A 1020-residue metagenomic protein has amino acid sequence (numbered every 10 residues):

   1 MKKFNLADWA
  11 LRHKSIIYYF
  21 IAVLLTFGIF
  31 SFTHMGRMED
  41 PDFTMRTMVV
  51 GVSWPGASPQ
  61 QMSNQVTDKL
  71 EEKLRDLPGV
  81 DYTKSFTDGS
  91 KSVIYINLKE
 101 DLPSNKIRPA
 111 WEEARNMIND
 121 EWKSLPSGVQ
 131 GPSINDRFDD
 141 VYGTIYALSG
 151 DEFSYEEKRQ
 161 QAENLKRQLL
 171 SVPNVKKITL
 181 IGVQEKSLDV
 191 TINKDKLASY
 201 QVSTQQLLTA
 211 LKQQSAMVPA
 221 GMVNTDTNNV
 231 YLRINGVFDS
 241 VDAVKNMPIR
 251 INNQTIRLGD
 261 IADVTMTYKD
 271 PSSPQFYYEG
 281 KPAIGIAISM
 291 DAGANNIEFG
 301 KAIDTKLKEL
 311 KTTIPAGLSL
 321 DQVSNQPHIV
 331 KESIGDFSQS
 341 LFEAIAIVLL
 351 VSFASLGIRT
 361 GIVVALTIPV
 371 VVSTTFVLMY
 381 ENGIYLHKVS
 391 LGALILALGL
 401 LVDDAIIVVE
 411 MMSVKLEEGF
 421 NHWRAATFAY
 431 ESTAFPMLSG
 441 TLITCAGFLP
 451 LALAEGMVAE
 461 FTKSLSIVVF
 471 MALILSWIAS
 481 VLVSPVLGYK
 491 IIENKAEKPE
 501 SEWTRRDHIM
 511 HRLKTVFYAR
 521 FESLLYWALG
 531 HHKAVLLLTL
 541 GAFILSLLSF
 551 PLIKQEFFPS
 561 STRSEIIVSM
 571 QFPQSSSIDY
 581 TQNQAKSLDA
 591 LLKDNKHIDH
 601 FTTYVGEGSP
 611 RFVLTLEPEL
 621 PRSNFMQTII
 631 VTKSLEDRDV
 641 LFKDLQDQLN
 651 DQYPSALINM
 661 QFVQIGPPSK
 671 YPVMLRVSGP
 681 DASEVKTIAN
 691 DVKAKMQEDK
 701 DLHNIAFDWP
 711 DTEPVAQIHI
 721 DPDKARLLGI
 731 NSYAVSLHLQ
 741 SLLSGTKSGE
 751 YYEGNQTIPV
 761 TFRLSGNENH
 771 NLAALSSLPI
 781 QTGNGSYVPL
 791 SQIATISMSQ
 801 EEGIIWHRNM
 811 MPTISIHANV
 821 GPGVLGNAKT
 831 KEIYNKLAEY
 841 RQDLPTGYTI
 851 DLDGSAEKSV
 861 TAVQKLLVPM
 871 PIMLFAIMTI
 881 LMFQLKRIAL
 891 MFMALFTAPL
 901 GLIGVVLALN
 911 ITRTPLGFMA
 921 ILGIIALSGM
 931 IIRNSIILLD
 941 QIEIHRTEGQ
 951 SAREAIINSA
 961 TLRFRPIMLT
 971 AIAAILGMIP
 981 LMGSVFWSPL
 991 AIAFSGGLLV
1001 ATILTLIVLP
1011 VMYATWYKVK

Functional and structural regions predicted by a protein language model:
M1-R37, T433, R505-F558, T603 (+1 more regions): Signature of alpha-helical transmembrane segments and their immediate interfacial
F4-L6, Q61-D136, D195-A216, V237 (+2 more regions): Solvent-exposed, membrane-proximal periplasmic/extracellular interface segments of envelope transport and secretion
W9, Y18, G51, W122 (+9 more regions): Extracytoplasmic/periplasmic membrane-proximal domains and adjacent transmembrane bundles of envelope biogenesis
S15-I16, V23-A57, N119-G128, Y380-E381 (+5 more regions): Transmembrane helices with small-residue packing motifs
G28-T33, A346-S413, M471, A876-R963 (+4 more regions): Hydrophobic transmembrane alpha-helices and their membrane-interface caps in long multi-pass transport proteins
R37-M48, S85-S90, G128-G150, T179-E185 (+11 more regions): Flexible hinge/switch segments at interdomain interfaces of large molecular machines
V323, V330, I334, V409 (+5 more regions): Helix-loop junctions and hydrophobic alpha-helical segments within the transmembrane domains of large membrane
L398-M412, A434-L453, E460-D507, T628 (+4 more regions): Transmembrane alpha-helices and their membrane-interface boundaries in multi-pass membrane transporters and channels
